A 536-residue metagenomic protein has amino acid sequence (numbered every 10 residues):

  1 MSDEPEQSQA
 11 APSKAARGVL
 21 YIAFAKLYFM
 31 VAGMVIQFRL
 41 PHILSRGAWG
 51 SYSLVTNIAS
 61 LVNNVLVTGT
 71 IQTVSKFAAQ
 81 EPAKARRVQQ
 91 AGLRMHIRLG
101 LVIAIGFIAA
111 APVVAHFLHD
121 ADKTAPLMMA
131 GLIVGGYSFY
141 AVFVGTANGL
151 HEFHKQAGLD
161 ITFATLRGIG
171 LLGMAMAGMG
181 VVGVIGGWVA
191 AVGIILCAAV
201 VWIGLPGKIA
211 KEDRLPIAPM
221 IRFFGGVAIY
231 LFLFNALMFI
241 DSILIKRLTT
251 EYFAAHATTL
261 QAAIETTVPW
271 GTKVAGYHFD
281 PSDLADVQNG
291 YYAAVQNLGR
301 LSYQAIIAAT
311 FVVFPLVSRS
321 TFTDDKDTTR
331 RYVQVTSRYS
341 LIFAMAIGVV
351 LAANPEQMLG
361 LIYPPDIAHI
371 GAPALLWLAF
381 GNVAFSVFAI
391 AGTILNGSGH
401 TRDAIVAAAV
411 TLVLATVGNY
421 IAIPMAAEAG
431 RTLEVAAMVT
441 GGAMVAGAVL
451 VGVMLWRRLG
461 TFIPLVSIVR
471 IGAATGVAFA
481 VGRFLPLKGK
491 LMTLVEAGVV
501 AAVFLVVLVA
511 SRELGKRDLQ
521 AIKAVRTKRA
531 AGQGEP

Functional and structural regions predicted by a protein language model:
M1-A15, A199-M238, S242-I243, R247-Y252 (+8 more regions): Interhelical loop/hinge segments that connect adjacent transmembrane helices in multipass membrane
S2, T56, N63, H96-D241: Hydrophobic transmembrane helix module of multi-pass membrane transport proteins
S2-E6, K273, V453, A480-P536: Membrane-proximal transmembrane or re-entrant/amphipathic helices at the cytosolic face
K14-I71, G100-I108, M128, I133 (+6 more regions): Signature of the first transmembrane helix
K26-I36, S53-A79, V134-V142, I195 (+5 more regions): Small-residue-rich midsections of specific transmembrane alpha-helices
P41-A48, H151-H154, T165-C197, A285 (+4 more regions): Membrane-interface helix-loop junctions in multi-pass transport and translocation proteins
A48-L66, I133, A257-D280, Q288-I306 (+3 more regions): Alpha-helical transmembrane segments of polytopic membrane transporters and translocases
F77-H96, Y277, Q288-A409: Specific pore-lining/lateral-gate transmembrane helices of multi-pass inner-membrane transport and insertion machines
